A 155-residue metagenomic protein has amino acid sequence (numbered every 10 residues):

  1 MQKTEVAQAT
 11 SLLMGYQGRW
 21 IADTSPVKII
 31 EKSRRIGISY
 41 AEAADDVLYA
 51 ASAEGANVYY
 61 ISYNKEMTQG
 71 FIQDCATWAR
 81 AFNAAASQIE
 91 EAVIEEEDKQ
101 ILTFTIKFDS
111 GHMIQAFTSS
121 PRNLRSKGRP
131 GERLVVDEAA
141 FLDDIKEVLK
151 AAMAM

Functional and structural regions predicted by a protein language model:
M1-M155: Phosphate/NTP-binding elements of NTP-utilizing enzymes
